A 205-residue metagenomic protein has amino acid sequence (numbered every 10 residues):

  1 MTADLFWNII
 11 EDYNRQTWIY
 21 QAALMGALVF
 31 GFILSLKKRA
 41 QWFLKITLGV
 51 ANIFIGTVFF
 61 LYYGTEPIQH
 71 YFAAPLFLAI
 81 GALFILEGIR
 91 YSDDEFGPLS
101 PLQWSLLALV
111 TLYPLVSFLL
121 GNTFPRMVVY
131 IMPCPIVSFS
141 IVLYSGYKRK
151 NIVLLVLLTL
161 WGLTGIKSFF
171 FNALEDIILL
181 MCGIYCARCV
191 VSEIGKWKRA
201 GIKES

Functional and structural regions predicted by a protein language model:
M1-I68: N-terminal topogenic module of multi-pass integral membrane proteins
R39-G49, G97-L106, G146-L157: Membrane-interfacial loop-to-transmembrane alpha-helix junctions, especially the N-terminal start
V50-I55, L76-F84, P135-L143, G162-T164 (+1 more regions): Alpha-helical transmembrane segments and their membrane-interface exit regions
V50-V58, A108-F118, L158-F170: Aromatic-anchored segments of alpha-helical transmembrane domains
Y62-E66, Y144-V156, W161-D176: Membrane-helix boundary connector in multi-pass membrane proteins
Q69-A74, F170-G183: Loop-to-transmembrane alpha-helix initiation sites
H70-V142: Membrane-proximal helix-loop-helix units in multi-pass membrane proteins
I89-D94, V190-E204: Membrane-interface capping segments at transmembrane-helix boundaries
